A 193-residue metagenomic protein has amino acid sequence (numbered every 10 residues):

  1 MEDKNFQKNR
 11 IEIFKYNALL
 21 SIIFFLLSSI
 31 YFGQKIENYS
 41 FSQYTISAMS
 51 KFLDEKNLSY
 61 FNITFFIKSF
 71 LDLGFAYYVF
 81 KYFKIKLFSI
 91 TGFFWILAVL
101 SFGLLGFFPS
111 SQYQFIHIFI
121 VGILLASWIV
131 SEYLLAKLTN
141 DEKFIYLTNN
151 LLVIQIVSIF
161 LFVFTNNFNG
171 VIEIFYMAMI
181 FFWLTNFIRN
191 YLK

Functional and structural regions predicted by a protein language model:
Q7-E12, Y77-T91, K137-L147, L192-K193: Membrane-interface helix-boundary motifs at transmembrane edges
N9-K35: N-terminal signal-anchor transmembrane alpha helix
S29-K51: Hydrophobic transmembrane helix segments
Q34-E37, F41, L100-Q114, I154-I172: C-terminal ends of transmembrane alpha-helices and the immediately adjacent extracellular/lumenal or cytosolic loop
M49-L73: Interfacial helix-start motif at the membrane-water boundary
W95-K137: Membrane-proximal helix-loop-helix units in multi-pass membrane proteins
A136-K193: Terminal transmembrane helical module of multi-pass membrane proteins
